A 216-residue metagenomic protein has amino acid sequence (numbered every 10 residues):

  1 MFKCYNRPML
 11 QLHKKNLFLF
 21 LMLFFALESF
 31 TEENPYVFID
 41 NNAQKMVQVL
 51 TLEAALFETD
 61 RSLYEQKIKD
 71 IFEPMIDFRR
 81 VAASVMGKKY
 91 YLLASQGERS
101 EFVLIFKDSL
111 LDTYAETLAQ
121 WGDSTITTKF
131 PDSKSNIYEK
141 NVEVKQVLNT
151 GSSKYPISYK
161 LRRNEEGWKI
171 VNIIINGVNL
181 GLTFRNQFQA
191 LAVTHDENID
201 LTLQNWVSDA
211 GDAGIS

Functional and structural regions predicted by a protein language model:
N6-L17: Bacterial N-terminal signal peptides that target proteins for export
A26-E28: N-terminal signal peptide c-region/cleavage motif recognized by signal peptidases
E33-Y114: Early exported N-terminus immediately downstream of N-terminal targeting peptides
D112-Y155, N205-S216: Surface-exposed, charged secondary-structure patches
K154-L182: Short beta-strand edge/turn micro-motifs at domain boundaries
N172-S216: Low-complexity, intrinsically disordered terminal/linker segments enriched in charged and Gly/Pro repeats
